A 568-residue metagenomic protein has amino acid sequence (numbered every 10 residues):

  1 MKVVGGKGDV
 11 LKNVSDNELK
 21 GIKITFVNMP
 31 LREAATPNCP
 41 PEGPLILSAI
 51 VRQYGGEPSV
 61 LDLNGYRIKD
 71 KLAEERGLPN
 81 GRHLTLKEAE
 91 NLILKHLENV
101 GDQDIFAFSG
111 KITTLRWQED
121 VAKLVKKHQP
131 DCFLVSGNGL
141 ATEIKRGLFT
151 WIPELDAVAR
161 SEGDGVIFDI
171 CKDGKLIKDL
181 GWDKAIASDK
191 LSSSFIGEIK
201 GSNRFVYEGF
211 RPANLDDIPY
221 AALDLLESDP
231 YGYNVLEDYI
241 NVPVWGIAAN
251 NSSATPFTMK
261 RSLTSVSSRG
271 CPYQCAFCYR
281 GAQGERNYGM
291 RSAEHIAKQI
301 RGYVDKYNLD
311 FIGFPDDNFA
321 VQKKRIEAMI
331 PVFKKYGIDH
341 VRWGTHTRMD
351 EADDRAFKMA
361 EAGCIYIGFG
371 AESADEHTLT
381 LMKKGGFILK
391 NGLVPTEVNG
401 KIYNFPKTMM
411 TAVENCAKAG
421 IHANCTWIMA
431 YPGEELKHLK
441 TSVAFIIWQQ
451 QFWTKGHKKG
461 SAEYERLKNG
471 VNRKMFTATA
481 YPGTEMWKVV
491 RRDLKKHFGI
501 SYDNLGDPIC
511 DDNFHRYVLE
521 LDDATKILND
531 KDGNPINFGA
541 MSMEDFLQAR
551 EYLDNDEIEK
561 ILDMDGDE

Functional and structural regions predicted by a protein language model:
K2-A297, K306: Acidic, low-complexity intrinsically disordered segments
T25-T36, D183, S188-R211, A249 (+1 more regions): C-terminal accessory regions of radical SAM enzymes
C39, A221-A423, M429-Y431, T454-K455: Radical SAM [4Fe-4S] cluster-binding motif and immediate context
V51, V121-V125, Q129, M329 (+4 more regions): Hydrophobic positions in alpha-helices of CheY-like receiver
N64, N138, P315-Q322, T347-R348 (+2 more regions): Short, solvent-exposed turn/loop segments enriched in Gly/Ser/Thr/Pro and often Arg
G147-T150, D354-A356, G433-I447: Catalytic cores of alpha/beta
